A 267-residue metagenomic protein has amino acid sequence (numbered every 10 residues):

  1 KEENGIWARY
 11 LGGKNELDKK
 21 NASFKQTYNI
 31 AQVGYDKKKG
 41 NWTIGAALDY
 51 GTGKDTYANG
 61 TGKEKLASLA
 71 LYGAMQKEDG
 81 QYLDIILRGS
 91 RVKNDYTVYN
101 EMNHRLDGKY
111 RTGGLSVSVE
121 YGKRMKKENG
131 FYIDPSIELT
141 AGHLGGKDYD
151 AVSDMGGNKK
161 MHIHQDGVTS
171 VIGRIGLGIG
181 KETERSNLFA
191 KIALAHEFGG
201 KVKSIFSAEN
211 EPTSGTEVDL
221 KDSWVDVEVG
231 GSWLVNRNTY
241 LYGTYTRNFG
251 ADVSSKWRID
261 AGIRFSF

Functional and structural regions predicted by a protein language model:
K1-E128, T246, A251, R258: Outer membrane beta-barrel translocator domains of Type V secretion systems
G5, T43, Y82, Y132 (+4 more regions): Membrane-spanning beta-strand positions in outer-membrane beta-barrel proteins
L11-N15, D49-G53, R88-N94, S136-D148 (+2 more regions): Short glycine-rich beta-strand segments
K20-T27, A58-G60, K93-R111, G145-T169 (+1 more regions): Solvent-exposed, glycine/polar-rich loop segments of beta-barrel outer-membrane systems
V33, G73, I137-A141, G231: Membrane-active amphipathic alpha-helices enriched in small hydrophobic residues
A70, A74-M75, K127, M161-F267: Outer membrane beta-barrel transmembrane domains
E128-D134, L144-D148, E184-L188: Short, structured loop/turn "capping" segments at alpha-beta junctions
